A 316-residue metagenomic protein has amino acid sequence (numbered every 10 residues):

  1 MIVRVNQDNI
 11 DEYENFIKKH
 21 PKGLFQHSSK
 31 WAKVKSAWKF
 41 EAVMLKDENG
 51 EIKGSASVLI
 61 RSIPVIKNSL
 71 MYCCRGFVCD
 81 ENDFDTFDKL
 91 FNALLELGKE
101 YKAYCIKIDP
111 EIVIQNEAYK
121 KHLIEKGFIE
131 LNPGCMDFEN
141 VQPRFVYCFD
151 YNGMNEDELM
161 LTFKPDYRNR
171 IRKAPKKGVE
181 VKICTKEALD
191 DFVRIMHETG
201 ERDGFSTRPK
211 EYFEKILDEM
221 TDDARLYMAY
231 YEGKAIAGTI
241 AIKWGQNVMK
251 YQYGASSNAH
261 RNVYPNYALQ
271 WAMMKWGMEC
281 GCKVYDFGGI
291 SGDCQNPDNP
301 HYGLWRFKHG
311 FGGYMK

Functional and structural regions predicted by a protein language model:
V3-N49, K53-I66, P110-Q115, K126-N262: A conserved beta-strand-loop-helix scaffold within acyl/acetyltransferase catalytic domains
F40, E100-A103, E279-C282: Short, high-confidence coil segments that cap the C-terminus of an alpha-helix and link into the following beta-strand
C73: Flexible glycine-rich active-site/ligand-binding loops centered on an Asp-His dyad
G76-V78, I108-E111, G254-S256, I290-G292: Short strand-loop junctions, especially beta-strand C-caps/beta-turns that link beta-sheets to coils or alpha-helices
V78-L131: A gly/proline- and charged-residue-enriched helix-loop-helix capping module
K89-L97, E214-K316: Aromatic (often tryptophan-rich) hydrophobic motifs at membrane interfaces
Y104, I129, E180, K283 (+1 more regions): Residue-level detector of anion-binding/catalytic polar loops
